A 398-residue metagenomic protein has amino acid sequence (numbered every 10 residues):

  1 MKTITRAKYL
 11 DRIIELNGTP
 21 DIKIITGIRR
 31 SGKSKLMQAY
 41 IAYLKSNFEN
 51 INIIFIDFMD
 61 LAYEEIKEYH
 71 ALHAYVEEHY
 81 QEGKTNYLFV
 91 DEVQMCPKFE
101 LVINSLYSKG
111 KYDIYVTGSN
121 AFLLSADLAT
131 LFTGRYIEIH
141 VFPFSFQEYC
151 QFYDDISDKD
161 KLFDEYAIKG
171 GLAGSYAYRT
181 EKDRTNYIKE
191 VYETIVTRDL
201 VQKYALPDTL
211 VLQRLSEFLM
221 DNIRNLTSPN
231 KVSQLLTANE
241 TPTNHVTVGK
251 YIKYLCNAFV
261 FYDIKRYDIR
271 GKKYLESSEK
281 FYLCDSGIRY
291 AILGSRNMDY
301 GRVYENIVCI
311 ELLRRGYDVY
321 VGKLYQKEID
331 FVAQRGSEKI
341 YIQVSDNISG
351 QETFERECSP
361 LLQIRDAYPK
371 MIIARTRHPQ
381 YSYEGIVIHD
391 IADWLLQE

Functional and structural regions predicted by a protein language model:
I4-P20: Pre-Walker A adenine-sensing motif
I25: Hydrophobic anchor at the beta1->P-loop junction of P-loop NTPases
K33: Conserved lysine of the Walker
L36, Y40: Hydrophobic positions on the alpha1 helix immediately C-terminal to the Walker A/P-loop
I54-K84: Short glycine-rich substrate-engagement loop in P-loop NTPases that contacts/grips substrate
S119-A121, A126-L226, F259-Y262: Interdomain motor-coupling "hinge/lid" segment immediately C-terminal to the ATP-binding subdomain of NTP-driven enzymes
E181-K339: Accessory nucleic acid-recognition modules appended to NTPase machines
R377-E398: Domain-level recognition of nuclease-like catalytic cores that cleave nucleotide substrates
